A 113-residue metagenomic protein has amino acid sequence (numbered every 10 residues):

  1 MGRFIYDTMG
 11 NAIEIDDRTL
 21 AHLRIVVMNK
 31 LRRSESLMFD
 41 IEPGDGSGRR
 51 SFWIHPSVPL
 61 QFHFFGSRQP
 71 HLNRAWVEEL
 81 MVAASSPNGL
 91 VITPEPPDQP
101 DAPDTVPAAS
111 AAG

Functional and structural regions predicted by a protein language model:
M1-D16: Short, extreme N-terminal segment that most often corresponds to the first beta-strand
R3-F4, D45, W76: Non-catalytic effector/regulatory segments
I15, H22-I25, G113: N-terminal intrinsically disordered, cationic/polar leader segments that include organellar targeting peptides
D16, Q61-F62, H71-W76: Alpha-helix initiation/capping motif
R24-V27, M38: Short secondary-structure capping/turn segments at boundaries of alpha-helices and beta-strands
K30-R32: Soluble sensory domains of the PAS superfamily and closely related sensory modules
E35-Q69: Short, structured protein-protein interaction patches enriched in aromatics and acidic/basic residues, typified by
S67-G113: Mixed-charge, glycine-accented linear interaction segment located at domain edges/termini
